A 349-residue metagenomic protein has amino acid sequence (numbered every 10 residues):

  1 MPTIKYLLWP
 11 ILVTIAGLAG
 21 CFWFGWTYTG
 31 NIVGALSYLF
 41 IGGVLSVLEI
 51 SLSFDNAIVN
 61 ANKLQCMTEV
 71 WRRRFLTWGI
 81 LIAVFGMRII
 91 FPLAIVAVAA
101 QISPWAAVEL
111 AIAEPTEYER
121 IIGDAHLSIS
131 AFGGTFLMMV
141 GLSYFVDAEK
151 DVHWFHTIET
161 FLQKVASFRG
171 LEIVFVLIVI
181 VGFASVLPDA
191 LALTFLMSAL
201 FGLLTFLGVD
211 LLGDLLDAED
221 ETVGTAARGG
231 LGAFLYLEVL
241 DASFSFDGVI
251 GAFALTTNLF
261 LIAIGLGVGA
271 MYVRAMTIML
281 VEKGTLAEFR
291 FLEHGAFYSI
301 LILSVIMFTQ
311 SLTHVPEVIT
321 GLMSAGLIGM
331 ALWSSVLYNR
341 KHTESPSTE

Functional and structural regions predicted by a protein language model:
M1-E349: Multi-pass alpha-helical transmembrane bundle typical of ion/small-solute transporters and intramembrane aspartyl
